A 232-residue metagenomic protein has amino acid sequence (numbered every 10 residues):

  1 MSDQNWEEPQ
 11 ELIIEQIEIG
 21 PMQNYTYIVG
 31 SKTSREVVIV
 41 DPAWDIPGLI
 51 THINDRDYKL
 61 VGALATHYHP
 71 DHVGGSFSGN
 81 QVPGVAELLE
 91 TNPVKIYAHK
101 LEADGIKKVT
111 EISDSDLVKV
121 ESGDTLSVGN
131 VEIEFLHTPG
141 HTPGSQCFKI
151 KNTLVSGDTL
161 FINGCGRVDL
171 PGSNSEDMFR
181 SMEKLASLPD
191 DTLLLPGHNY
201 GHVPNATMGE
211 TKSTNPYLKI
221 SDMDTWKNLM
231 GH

Functional and structural regions predicted by a protein language model:
Q4-Y58, C147-G157, I162: Conserved beta-strand hairpin/beta-sheet module of binuclear metal-dependent hydrolase folds, prominently
I17, V120, M208: Hydrophobic residues at beta-strand termini and immediately following loops that shape nucleotide-binding pockets
I17-E18, L117, H137-P139: Short Gly/Pro-enriched turn/cap motifs at secondary-structure boundaries
M22-N24, D124-S127, D224-W226: A short acidic, often aromatic-flanked loop/helix-cap motif at beta-alpha or helix-coil junctions that lines enzyme
S34, W44-E132, S213-Y217, S221: Active-site HxH/HxHxD metal-binding segment of metal-dependent hydrolases
R35, K108-E111, E132-H137, T142-L229: Metallo-beta-lactamase
I39-V40, V61-H69, G75, I96-K100 (+3 more regions): Active-site neighborhood of phospho(di)ester-bond hydrolases with catalytic His/Asp-centered motifs
